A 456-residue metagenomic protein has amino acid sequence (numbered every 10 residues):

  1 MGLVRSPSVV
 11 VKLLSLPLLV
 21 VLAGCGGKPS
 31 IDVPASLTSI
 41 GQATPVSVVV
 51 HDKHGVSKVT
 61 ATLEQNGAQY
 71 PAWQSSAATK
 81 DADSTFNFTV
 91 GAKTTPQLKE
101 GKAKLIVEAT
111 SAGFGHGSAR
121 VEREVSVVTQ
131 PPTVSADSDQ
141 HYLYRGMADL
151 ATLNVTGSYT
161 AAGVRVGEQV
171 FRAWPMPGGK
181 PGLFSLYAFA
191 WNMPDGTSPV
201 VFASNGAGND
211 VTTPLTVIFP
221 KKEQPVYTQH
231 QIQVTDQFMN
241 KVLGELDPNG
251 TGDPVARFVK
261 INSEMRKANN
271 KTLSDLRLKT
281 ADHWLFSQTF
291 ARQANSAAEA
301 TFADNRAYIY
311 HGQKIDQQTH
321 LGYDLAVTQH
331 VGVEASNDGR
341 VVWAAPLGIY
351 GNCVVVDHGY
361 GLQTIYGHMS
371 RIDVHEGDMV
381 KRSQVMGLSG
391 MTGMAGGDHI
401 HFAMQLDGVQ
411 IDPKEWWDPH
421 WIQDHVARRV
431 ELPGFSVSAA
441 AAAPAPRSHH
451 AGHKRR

Functional and structural regions predicted by a protein language model:
M1-S15: N-terminal Sec-pathway targeting helices
K12-S57, T62-P181, Y187-P194, F202-P225: Surface-exposed loop/turn and intrinsically disordered segments
D32-S36, L98-E100, S263-S274, F302 (+1 more regions): Short N-terminal helix-initiation segments at or just after the protein's N-terminus
A43, D83, K102, S138 (+9 more regions): Extracytoplasmic
Q140, A148-T301, I309: Non-catalytic extracellular/periplasmic "stalk" and linker regions immediately N-terminal to catalytic or recognition
E223-Q229, T235-K241, F435-R456: Extracytoplasmic low-complexity/disordered linkers and repeat tracts associated with LysM-containing
S287-A439, H450-R456: Catalytic cores of peptidoglycan-degrading enzymes
